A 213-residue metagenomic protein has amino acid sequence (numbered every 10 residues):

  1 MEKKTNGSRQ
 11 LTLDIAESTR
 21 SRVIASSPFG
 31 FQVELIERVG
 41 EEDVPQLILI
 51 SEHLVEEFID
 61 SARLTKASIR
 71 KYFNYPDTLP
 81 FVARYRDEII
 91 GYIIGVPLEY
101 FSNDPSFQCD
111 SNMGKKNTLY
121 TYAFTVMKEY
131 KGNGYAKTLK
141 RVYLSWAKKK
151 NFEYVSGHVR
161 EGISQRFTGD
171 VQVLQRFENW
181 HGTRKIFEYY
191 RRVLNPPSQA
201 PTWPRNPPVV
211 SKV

Functional and structural regions predicted by a protein language model:
E2-P28: Short acidic N-proximal helix/loop "leader" segments that mark the beginning of a domain or an inter-domain linker
S18-S68, Y75, P80-I90: Short amphipathic alpha-helix that is part of the acyltransferase structural core
S68-R70, S106-N112, Q175-E178: Short, P/G- and charge-enriched loop/turn segments at secondary-structure junctions
I89-A123, T183: Conserved acyl-donor/pantetheine-binding loop and adjacent beta-alpha core of acyl/acetyltransferases and related
Y122-V126, G132-S145: Conserved acetyl-CoA-binding loop-helix of GNAT-fold acetyltransferases
A147-E161: Conserved GNAT acetyl-CoA-binding A-motif
S156-R160, D170-Y189: Conserved catalytic-core motifs of GNAT/GCN5-like acyltransferases
